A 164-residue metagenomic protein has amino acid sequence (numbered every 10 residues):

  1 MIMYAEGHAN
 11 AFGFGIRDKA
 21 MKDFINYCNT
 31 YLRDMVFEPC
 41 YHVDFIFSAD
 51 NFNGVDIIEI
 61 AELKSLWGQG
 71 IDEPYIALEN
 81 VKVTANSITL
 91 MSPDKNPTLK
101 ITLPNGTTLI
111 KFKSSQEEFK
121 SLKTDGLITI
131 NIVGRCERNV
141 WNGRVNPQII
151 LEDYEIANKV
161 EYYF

Functional and structural regions predicted by a protein language model:
M1-F164: Acidic, two-metal ion nucleic-acid-processing modules in DNA metabolism proteins
